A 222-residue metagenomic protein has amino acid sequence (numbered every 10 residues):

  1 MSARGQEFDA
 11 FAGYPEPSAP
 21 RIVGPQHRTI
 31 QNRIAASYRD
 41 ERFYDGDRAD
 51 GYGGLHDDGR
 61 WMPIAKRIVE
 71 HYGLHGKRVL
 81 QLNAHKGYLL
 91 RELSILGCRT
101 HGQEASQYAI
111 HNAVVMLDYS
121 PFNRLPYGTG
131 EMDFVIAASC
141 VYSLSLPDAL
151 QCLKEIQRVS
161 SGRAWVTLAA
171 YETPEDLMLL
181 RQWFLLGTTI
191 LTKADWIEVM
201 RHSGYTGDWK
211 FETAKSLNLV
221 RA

Functional and structural regions predicted by a protein language model:
M1-Y72, G76-G128, L144-Q151, E155 (+1 more regions): Class I (Rossmann-like) S-adenosyl-L-methionine-dependent methyltransferase catalytic domain, capturing the SAM-binding
I136: A conserved beta-strand element that flanks and buttresses the S-adenosyl-L-methionine
S139-S143: Short catalytic micro-motifs in class I SAM-dependent methyltransferases
S160: A mobile, often basic/glycine-rich helix-loop segment that functions as the active-site lid/recognition loop
